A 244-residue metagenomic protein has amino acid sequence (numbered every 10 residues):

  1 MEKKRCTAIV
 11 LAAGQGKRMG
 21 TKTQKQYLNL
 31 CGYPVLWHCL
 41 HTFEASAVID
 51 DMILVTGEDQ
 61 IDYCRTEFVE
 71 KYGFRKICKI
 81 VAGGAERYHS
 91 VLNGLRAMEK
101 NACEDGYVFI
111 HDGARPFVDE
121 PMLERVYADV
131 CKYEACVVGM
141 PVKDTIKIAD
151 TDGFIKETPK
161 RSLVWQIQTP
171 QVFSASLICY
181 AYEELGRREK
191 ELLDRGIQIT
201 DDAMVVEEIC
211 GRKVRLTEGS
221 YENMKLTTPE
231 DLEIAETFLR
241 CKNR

Functional and structural regions predicted by a protein language model:
E2, W165-R244: Conserved alpha/beta core of the MobA/IspD/sugar-nucleotide pyrophosphorylase nucleotidyltransferase superfamily
K3-I61: N-terminal glycine-rich phosphate-binding loop and ensuing alpha1 helix
V10, L36, G94, D112 (+3 more regions): Residue-level signal for inorganic ion chemistry
S46-V48, E70-I77, N101-A102: Short helix-capping segments at alpha-helix termini
D62-F68: Acidic helix N-cap motif at the loop->helix transition within catalytic regions of sugar-transfer enzymes
G73-R87: Conserved donor nucleotide-binding strand/loop of the catalytic core
A85-A149, Q168: Conserved beta-loop-beta/alpha segment of the NTase-like Rossmann-fold superfamily that binds/positions NTPs
I148-F173: Short, flexible, basic/aromatic active-site loop/helix in glycosyltransferases
